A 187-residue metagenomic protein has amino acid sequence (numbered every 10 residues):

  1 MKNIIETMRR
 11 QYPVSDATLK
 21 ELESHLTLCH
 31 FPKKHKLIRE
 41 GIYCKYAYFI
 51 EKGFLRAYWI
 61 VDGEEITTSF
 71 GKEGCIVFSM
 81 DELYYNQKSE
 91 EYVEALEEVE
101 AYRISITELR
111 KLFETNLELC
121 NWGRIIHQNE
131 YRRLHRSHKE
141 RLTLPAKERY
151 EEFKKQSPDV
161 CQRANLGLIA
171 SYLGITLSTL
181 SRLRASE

Functional and structural regions predicted by a protein language model:
M1-L28: Cyclic nucleotide-binding regulatory module and flanking cytosolic helices
I4, E130-K139: Short, Lys/Arg-enriched N-terminal segment that forms or immediately precedes the first helix of a structured domain
T27, F54-W59, I76, E100-A101: Short beta-strand segments in beta-sandwich/barrel cores
K34, K45-R56, E73-G74: Glycine- and acidic-residue-biased ligand/ion/polar-headgroup-sensing regions
L37-I42: Short phosphate-coordinating micro-motif centered on Lys-Gly-acidic
Y58, S79-M80, L112, F153 (+1 more regions): Residues that scaffold the ATP/ADP-binding catalytic core of kinase and kinase-like folds
I66-I125: Cyclic-nucleotide recognition modules
L144-E187: Phosphate-/nucleic-acid-contacting segments
